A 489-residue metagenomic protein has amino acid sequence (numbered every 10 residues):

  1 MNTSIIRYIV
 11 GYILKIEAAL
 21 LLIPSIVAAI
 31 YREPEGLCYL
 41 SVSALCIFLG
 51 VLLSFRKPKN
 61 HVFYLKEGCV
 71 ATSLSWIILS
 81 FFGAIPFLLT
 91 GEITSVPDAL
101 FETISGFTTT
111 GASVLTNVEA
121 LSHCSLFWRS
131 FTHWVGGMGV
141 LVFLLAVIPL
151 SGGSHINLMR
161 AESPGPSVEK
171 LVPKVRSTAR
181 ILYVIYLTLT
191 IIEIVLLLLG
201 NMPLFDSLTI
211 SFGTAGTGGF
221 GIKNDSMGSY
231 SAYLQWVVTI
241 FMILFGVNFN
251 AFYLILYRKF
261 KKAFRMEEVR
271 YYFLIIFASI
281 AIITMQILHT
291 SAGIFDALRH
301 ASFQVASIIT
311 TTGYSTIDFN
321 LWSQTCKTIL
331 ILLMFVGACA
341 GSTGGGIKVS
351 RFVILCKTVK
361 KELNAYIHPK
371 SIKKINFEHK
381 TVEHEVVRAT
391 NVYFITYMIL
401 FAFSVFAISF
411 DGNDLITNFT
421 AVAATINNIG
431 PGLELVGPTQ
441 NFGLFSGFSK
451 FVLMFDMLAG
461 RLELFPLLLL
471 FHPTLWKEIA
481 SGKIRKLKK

Functional and structural regions predicted by a protein language model:
M1-K489: Membrane-proximal intracellular helices of multi-pass ion channels
